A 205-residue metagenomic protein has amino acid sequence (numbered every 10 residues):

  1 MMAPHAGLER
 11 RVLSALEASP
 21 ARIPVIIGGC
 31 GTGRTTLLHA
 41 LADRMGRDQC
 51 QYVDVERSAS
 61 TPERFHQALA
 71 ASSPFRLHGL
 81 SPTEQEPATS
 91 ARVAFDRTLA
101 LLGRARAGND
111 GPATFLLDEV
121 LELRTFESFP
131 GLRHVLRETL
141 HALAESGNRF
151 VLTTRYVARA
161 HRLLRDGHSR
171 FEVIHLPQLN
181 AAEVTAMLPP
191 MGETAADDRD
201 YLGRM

Functional and structural regions predicted by a protein language model:
M1-L13: N-terminal pre-P-loop "Q-motif" helix
A21-H39: Walker A/P-loop nucleotide-binding motif
M45-A59: Conserved catalytic segments around the Walker B and adjacent sensor/switch elements of P-loop NTPase domains
A59-Q85, A100: Conserved NTP-binding/hydrolysis module of P-loop NTPases
V93-G167: Conserved Walker B catalytic segment
L163-Q178: A short helix-turn-beta junction within AAA+ P-loop NTPase domains corresponding to the substrate/partner-engaging
I174-R199: Conserved small helical "lid"/interfacial subdomain of P-loop NTPases
R199-M205: A short helix-loop-helix "switch/interaction" segment in the helical subdomain of ASCE P-loop NTPases
